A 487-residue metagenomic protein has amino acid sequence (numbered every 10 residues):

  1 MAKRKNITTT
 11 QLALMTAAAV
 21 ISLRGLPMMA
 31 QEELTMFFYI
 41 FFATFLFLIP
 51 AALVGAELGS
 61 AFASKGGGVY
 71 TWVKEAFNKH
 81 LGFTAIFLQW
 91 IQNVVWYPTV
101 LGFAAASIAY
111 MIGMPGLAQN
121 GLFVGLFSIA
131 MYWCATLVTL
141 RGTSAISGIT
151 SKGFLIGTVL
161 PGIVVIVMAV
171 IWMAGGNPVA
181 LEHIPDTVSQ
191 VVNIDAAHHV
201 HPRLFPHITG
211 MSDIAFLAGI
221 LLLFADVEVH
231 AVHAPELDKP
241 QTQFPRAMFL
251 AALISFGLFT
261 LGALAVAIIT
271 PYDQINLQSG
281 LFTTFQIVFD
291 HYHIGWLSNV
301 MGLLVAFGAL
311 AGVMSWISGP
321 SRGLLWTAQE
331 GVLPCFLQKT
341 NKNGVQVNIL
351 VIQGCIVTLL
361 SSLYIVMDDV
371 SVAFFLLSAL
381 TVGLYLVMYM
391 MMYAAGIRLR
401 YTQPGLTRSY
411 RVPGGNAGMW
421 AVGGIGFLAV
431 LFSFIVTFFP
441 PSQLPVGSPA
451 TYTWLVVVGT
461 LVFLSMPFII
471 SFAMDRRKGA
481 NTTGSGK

Functional and structural regions predicted by a protein language model:
M1-A56, S64-G66, I184-P185, G405 (+3 more regions): Membrane-interface "cap" regions at the ends of multi-pass membrane proteins
K3, A135, K152, L337-N343 (+2 more regions): C-terminal membrane-solvent junction of multi-pass transporters and transport-like membrane proteins
R4-A13, V94, L122-I129, D238-T242 (+5 more regions): Loop-to-transmembrane helix boundary motifs in multi-pass membrane proteins
Q31, I49-L140, A306-W326, V370-G383 (+1 more regions): Hydrophobic transmembrane alpha-helices that form the core helical bundles of multi-pass secondary transporters
F37-F38, A118-F123, K152-G302: Helix-loop-helix junctions that connect adjacent transmembrane segments in multi-pass membrane transporters
T71-W72, N78, Y110-P115, V188-R203 (+2 more regions): TM-loop-TM module centered on a large, flexible mid-protein loop between adjacent transmembrane helices in multi-pass
F123-S189, A225, M248-A252, S378 (+3 more regions): Membrane-interface loop-to-helix entry segments
T158, V167-V170, F375, L380-M388 (+1 more regions): A generic transmembrane alpha-helix motif of multi-pass inner-membrane proteins
